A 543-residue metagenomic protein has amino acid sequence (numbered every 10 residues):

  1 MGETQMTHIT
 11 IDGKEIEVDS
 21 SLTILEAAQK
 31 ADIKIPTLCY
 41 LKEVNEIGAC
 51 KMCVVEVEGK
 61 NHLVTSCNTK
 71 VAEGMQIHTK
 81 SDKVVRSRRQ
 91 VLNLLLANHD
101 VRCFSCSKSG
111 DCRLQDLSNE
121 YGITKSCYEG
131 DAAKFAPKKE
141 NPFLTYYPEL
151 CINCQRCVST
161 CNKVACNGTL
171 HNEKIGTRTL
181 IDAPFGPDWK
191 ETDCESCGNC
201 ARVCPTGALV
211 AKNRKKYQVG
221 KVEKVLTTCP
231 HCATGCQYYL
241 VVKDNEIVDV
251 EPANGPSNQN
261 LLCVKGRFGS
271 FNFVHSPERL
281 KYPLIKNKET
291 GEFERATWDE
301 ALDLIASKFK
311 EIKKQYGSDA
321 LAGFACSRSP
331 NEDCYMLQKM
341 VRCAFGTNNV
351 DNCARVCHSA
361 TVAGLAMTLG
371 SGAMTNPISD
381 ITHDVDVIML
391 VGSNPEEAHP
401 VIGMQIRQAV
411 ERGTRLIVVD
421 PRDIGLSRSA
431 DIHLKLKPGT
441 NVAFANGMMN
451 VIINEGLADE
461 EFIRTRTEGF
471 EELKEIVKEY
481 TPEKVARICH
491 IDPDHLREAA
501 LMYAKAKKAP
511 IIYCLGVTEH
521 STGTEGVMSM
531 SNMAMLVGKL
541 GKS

Functional and structural regions predicted by a protein language model:
T4-K14: Eukaryote-biased recognition of intrinsically disordered, low-complexity regulatory segments
H8, L22-E26, K70, P330: Short, structural beta-strand-to-alpha-helix junction motif
K14-L22: Short, contiguous acidic and Ser/Thr-rich linear segments
E15, T169, Q237-Y239: Short, surface-exposed charged micro-motifs
I24-E58: A basic, amphipathic helix-loop patch mediating RNA/tRNA/ribosome contacts
K34-L41, R214, G538-G541: Active-site phosphate-binding and catalytic loops of NTP-dependent enzymes
K51-C197, R202-T228, K243-E246: Fe-S ferredoxin-like electron-transfer domains and their immediately adjacent linker/connector regions across
D100, K215-S543: Catalytic alpha/large subunits of respiratory electron-transfer oxidoreductases, centered on bis-MGD molybdoenzymes
